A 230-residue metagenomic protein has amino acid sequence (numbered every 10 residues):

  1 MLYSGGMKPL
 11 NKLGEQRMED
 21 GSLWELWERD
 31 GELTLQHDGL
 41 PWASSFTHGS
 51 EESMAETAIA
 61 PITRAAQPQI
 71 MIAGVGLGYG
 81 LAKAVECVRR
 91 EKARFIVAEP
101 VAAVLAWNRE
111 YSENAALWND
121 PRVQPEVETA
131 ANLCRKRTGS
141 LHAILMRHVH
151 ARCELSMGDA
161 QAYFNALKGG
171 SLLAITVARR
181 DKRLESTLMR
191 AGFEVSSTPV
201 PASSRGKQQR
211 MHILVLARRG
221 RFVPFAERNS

Functional and structural regions predicted by a protein language model:
M1, Y163, G192, R221-P224: Intrinsic disorder/low-structure terminal segments
M1-Q36: N-terminal auxiliary segments of SAM/dcSAM-dependent transferases
G6-M7, E15, S140, R218-R221: Intrinsically disordered, low-complexity regions
H48-L167, I175-T187, A191, S196-A202 (+1 more regions): The AdoMet/dcAdoMet-binding core of the Class I SAM-like
S171: Glycine-centered, phosphate/nucleic-acid-interacting loop/turn motifs that mediate DNA/RNA or nucleotide
R218-S230: Flexible, glycine-/basic-rich loop-and-beta segments that form/coincide with the SAM-dependent methyltransferase
